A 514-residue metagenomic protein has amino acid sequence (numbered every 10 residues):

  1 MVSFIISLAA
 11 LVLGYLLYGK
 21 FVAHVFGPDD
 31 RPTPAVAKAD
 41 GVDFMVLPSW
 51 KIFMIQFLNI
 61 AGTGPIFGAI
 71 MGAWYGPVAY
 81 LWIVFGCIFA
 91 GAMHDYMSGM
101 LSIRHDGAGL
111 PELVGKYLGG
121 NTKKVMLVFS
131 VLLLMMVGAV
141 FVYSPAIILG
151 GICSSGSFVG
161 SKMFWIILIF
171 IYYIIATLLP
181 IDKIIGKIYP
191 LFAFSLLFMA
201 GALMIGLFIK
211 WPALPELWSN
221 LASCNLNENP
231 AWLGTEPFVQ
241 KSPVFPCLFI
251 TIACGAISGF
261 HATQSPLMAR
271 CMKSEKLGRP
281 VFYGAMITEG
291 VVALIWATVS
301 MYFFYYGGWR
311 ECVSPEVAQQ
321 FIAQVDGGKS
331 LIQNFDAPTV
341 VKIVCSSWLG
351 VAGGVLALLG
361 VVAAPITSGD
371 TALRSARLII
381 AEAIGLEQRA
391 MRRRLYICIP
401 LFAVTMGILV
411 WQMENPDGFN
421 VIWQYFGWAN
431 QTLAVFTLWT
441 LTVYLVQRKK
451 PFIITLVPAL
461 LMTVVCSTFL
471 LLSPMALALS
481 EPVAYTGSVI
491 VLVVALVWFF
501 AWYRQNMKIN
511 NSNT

Functional and structural regions predicted by a protein language model:
M1-G19, G72-S102, P111, G354 (+1 more regions): Extracellular loop-to-transmembrane helix junctions
S7-G19, S130, L134-G138, Y173-A176 (+4 more regions): Selective recognition of specific alpha-helical transmembrane segments in multi-pass small-molecule
A10-I66, L277: Membrane-interface "cap" regions at the ends of multi-pass membrane proteins
A10-L11, A90-D106, L110-L178, A253-I257 (+2 more regions): Helix-loop-helix module between adjacent transmembrane segments
P48-G64, G206-P212, N225-V299, F303 (+1 more regions): Hydrophobic, membrane-embedded alpha-helices of multi-pass small-molecule transporters
K123-L127, V131, K162-I167, G284-A293 (+7 more regions): Loop-to-transmembrane helix boundary motifs in multi-pass membrane proteins
G138-V142, A146-G156, G160-W165, T177 (+3 more regions): Hydrophobic alpha-helical segments and their helix-loop junctions in multi-pass secondary transporters
L207-S223, G284-I343, M413-D417: Extracellular/periplasmic helix-exit of transmembrane alpha-helices
